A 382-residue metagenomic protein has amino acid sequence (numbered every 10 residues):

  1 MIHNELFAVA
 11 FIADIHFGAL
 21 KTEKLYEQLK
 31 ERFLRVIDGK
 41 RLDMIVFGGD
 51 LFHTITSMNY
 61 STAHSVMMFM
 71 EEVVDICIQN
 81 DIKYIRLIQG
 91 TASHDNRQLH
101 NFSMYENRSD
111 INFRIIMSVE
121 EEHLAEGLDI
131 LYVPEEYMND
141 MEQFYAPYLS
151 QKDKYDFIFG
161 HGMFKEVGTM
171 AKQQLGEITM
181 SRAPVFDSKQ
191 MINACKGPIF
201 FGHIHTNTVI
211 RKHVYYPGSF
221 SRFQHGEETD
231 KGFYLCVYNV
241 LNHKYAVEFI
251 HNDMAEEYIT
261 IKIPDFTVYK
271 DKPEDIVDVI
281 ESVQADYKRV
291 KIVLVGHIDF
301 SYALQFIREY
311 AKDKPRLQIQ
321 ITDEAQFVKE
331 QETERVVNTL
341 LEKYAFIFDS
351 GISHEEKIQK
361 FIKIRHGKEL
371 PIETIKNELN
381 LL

Functional and structural regions predicted by a protein language model:
M1-M68, F144, Y148-K154, K363 (+1 more regions): N-terminal active-site segment of His-dependent metallophosphoesterases
H3-N4, M44, Y238-L382: Accessory, non-catalytic peripheral segments of nucleic-acid enzymes
E5, M44, I55-Y215, F220 (+1 more regions): His/Asp/Glu-rich metal-coordinating catalytic cores of metallo-dependent phosphodiesterases/hydrolases acting on
A10, D129-L131, Y234, E257: Conserved beta-strand elements of the Class I
Y26, E135-E142, E227-E228, D299-F300: Active-site glycine- and acidic-residue-rich loops that bind and position anionic ligands or nucleotide-like cofactors
Y26-F33, A63-V74, Y145, P184-F186 (+2 more regions): Well-ordered, non-membrane alpha-helical segments in soluble/globular domains
G202-F266: A conserved active-site cap/scaffold subdomain adjacent to cofactor or substrate pockets
